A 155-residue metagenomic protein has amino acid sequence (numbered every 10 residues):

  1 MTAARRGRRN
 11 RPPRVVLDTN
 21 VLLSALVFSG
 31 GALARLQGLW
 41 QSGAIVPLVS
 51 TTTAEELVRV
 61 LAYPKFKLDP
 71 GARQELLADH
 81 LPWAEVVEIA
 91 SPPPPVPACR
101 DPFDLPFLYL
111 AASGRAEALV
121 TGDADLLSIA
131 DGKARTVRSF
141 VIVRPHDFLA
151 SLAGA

Functional and structural regions predicted by a protein language model:
M1-V49: Short, well-structured N-terminal submotif of metal-dependent ribonuclease cores
D18-T19, S50, G122-D123, R144: A secondary-structure boundary/capping signal
L22-L23, E55, L126-S128: Short, active-site-adjacent cap segments at secondary-structure transitions
L26-V27, L61, A130: Short, flexible helix/strand-to-coil boundary loops that buttress conserved ligand/catalytic motifs in alpha/beta
L39, L110, A134: Hydrophobic/aromatic ligand-binding patch that stacks against planar heteroaromatic rings of cofactors or nucleotides
L39-P94: PIN-domain endoribonuclease scaffold, especially VapC-family toxins
W83-L119, A124, S128: Active-site neighborhoods of divalent-metal-dependent phosphate/nucleic-acid chemistry enzymes
P97, G114, A118, A124-A155: Acidic, PIN/NYN-like endoribonuclease modules and their adjacent C-terminal/linker elements
